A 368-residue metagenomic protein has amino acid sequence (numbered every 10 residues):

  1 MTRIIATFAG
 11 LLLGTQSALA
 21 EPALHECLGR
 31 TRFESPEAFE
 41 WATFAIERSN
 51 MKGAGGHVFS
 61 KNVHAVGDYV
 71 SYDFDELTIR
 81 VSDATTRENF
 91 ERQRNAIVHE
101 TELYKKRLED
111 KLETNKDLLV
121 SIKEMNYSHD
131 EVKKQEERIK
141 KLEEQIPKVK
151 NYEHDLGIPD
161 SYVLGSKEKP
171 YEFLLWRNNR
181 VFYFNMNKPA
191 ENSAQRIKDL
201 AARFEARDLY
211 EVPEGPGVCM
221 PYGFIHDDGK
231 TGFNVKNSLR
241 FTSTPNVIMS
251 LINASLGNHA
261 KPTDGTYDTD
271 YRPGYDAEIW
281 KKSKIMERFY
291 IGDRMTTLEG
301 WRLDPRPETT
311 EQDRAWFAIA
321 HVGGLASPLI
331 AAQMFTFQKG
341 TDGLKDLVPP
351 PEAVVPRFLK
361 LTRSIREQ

Functional and structural regions predicted by a protein language model:
M1-I5: Bacterial N-terminal signal peptides that target proteins for export
A6-T15: Bacterial N-terminal signal peptides
S17-P22: Boundary at the C-terminal end of the N-terminal hydrophobic targeting segment
G29, S35-A42, F184-P221, A332-Q368: Surface-exposed amphipathic alpha-helical segments
R48-N89: Long, solvent-exposed N-terminal ectodomains/accessory regions that are displayed to the extracellular/lumenal milieu
F74-L175, S238-A326: Signature of long, low-cysteine stretches enriched in small and polar/charged residues
G165-P189, W316-G343: A short, solvent-exposed beta-edge/loop patch
E191-I197, E205-K261: Charge-rich, low-complexity N-terminal segments
